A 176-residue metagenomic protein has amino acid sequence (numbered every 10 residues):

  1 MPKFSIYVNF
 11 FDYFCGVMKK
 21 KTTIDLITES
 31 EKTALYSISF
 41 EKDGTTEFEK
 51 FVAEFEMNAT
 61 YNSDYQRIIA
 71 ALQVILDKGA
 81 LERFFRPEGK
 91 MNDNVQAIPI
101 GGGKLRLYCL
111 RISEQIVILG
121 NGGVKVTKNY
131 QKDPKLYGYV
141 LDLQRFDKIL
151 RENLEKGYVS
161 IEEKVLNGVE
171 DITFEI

Functional and structural regions predicted by a protein language model:
P2-K104, T127-I176: Basic, Lys/Arg-enriched alpha-helical interface segments
R106-Y108: Short, surface-exposed charged micro-motifs
L110-L119: Active-site beta-strand-loop-beta-strand hairpin of nuclease catalytic cores that positions key catalytic residues
G120-K128: Acidic/polar active-site rim loop that often engages polyanionic ligands
